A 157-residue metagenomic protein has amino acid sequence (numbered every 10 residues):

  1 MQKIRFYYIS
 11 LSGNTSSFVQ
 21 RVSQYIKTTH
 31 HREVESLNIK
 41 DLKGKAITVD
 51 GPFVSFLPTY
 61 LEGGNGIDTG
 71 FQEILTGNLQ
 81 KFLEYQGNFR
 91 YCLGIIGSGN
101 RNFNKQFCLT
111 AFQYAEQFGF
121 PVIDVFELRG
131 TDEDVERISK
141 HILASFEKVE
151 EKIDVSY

Functional and structural regions predicted by a protein language model:
M1-Q72, T76-G77: N-terminal beta1-alpha1-beta2 submodule of the flavodoxin-like/Rossmannoid cofactor-binding fold
V49-Y157: FMN-binding flavodoxin-like domain, especially the glycine-rich phosphate-binding loop
